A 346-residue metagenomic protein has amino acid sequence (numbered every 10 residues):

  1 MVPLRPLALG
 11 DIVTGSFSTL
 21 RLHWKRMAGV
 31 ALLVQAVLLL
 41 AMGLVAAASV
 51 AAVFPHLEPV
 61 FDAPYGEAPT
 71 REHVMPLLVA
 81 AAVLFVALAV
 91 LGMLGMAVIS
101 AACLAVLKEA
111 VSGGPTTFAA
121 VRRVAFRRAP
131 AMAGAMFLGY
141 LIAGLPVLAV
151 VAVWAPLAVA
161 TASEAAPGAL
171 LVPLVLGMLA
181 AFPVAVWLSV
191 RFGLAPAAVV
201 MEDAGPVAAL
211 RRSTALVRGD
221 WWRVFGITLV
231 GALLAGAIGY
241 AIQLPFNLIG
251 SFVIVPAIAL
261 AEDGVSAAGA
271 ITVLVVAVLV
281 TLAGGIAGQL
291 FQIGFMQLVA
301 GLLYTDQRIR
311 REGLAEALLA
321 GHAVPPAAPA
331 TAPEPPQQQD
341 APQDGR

Functional and structural regions predicted by a protein language model:
M1-M96, S100-F126, Y140: N-terminal membrane-targeting/anchoring modules of bacterial envelope and secretion proteins
M1-V50, F54, P115-A119, A181-D263: Nonpolar helix-loop interface/hinge motif
V2-R5, L77-G113, V150, A166-A209 (+2 more regions): Selective recognition of hydrophobic, aromatic-rich stretches within alpha-helical transmembrane segments of polytopic
L4, G15, T19, G29 (+11 more regions): Membrane-embedded alpha-helical bundles of multi-pass transporters/translocases, especially carrier/permease families
L33, V37, A87, L138-I142 (+4 more regions): Hydrophobic residues within alpha-helical transmembrane segments of multi-pass solute transporters/permease subunits
M42-A89, V147-F182, Q243-Q289: Membrane-helix interface segments in multi-pass membrane proteins
P59, L188, F192-E202, V230-R346: Juxtamembrane transition segments at transmembrane-helix termini in multipass membrane proteins
P130-V184, V199, D203, P333-R346: Alpha-helical transmembrane segments of multi-pass integral membrane proteins, characterized by long hydrophobic
